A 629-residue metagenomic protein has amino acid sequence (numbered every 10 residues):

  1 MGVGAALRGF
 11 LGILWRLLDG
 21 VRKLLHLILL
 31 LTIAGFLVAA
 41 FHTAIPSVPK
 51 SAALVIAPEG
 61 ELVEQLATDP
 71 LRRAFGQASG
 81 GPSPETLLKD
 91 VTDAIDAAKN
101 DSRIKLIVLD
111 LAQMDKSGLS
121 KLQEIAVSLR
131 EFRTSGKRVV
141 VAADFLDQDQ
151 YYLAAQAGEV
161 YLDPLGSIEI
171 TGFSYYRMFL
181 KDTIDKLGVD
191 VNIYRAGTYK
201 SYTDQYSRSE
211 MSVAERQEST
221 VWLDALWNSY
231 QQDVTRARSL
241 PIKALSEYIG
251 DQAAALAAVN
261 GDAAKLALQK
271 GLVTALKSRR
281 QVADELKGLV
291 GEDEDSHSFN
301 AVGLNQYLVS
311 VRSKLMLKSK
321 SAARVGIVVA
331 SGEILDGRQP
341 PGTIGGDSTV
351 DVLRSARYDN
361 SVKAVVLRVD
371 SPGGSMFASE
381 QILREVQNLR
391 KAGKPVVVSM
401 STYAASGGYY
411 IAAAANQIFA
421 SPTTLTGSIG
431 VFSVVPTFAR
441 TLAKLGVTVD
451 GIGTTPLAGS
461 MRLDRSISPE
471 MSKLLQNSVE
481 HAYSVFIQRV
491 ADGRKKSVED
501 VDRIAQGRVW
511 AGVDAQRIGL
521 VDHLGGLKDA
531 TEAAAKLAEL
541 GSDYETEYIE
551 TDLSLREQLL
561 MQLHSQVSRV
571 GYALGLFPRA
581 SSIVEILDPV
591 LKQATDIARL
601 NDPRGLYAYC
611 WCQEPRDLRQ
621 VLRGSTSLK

Functional and structural regions predicted by a protein language model:
M1-P82, T86-T92, S174-A264, L268-R357 (+6 more regions): Intrinsically disordered, low-complexity segments enriched in small/flexible residues
G35, A52-M178, L315-T441, E480: Cleft-lining beta-strand/loop regions that shape enzyme active-site pockets
L106, G158-E159, T274-A275, A364 (+5 more regions): Well-ordered beta-strand positions
R238-I242, V490-E499: Hydrophobic, secondary-structure "cap" segments at the distal end of domains
E247-L266, A415, D502-L520: Acidic helix/loop microenvironments that form the catalytic cleft of cell-wall polysaccharide enzymes
P422-G430, G459-Q476: Short beta-alpha connecting loops at secondary-structure transitions that line or flank enzyme active sites
P436-D450, T454, L463: Conserved phosphate-handling catalytic cores of large alpha/beta enzymes
I467, S472-K473, N477-K495: Alpha-helical coiled-coil heptad-repeat segments
